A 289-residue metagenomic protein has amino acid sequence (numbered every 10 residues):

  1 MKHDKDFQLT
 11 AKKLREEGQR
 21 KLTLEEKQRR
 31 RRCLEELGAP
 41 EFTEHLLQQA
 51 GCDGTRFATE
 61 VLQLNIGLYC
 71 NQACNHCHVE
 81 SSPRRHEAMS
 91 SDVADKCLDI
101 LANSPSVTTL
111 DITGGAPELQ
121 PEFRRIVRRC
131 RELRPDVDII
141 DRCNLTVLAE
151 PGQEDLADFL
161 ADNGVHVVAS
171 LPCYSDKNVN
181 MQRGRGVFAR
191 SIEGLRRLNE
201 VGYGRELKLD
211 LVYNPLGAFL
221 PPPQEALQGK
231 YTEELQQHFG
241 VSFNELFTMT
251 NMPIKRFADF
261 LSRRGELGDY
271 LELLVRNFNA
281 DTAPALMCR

Functional and structural regions predicted by a protein language model:
M1-E25: Intrinsically disordered, low-structural-confidence terminal and linker regions
K2, A226-L227, L246-R289: Accessory C-terminal segments flanking Radical SAM cores
L24-G114, E118-D136, C143: Conserved alpha-helical substructure of the radical SAM core
V61, S81-M89, S106-Q120, R131-G152 (+2 more regions): Core AdoMet radical
L98, R124-V127, A157, I192-L195 (+2 more regions): Generic structural signal for well-ordered alpha-helices, preferentially at hydrophobic/aromatic core positions
I126-R131, F219-Q237, R264-L274: Short, electropositive alpha-helical surface patch
L156-A169, Y203, K230-L246: Structural recognition of alpha->loop->beta junctions
K208-A258: Hydrophobic, aromatic-enriched interface-forming segments
